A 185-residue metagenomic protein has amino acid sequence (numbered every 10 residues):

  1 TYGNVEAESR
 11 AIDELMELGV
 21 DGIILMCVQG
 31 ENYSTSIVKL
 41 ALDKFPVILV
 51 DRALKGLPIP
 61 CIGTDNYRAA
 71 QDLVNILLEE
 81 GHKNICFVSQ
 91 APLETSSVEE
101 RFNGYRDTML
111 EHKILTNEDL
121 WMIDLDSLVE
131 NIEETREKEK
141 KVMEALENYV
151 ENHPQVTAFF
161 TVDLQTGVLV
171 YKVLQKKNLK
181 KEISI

Functional and structural regions predicted by a protein language model:
T1-N75, E79, V150-Q155: Alpha-helical recognition/docking segments in bacterial nutrient-uptake and carbohydrate-utilization systems
I23, Q29-T35, A91, V98-I185: Hydrophobic alpha-helical
L42-K44, G56, H82, L115-N117 (+1 more regions): Short, well-ordered coil/turn elements that cap or connect secondary structure elements
V47-L49, I59-C61, F87, L120-M122 (+1 more regions): Conserved beta-strand scaffold positions in the cores of enzyme catalytic domains, especially in NTP/NDP-utilizing
P60-I62, S96-E99: Short, solvent-exposed loop/turn segments at secondary-structure boundaries
L77, F87, M143: Short, Lys/Arg-enriched alpha-helical recognition elements, typified by the DNA-recognition helix
N84-A91: Short beta-strand segments enriched in small/hydrophobic residues
